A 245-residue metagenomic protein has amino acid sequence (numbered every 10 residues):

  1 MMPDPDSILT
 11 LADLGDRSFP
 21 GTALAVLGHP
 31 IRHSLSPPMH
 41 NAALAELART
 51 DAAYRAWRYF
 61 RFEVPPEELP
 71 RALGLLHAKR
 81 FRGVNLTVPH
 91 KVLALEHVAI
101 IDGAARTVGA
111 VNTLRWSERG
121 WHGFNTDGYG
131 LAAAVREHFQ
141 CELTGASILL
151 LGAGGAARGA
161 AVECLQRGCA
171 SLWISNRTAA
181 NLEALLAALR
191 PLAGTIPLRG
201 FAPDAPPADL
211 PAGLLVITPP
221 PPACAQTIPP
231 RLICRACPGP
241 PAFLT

Functional and structural regions predicted by a protein language model:
M1-R17, L131: Short N-terminal or domain-adjacent regulatory/targeting segments
G15-Q140: Phosphate/diphosphate ligand-binding glycine-rich loop within oxidoreductases
A23-A25, F60, L149, L172-W173 (+1 more regions): A structural signal for isolated positions on well-ordered beta-strands in alpha/beta enzyme cores
L27-P30, G123-G128, V135, F139 (+2 more regions): Glycine-rich adenosine-cofactor-binding loop
N85-T87, L151-G152, T218-P220: Short beta-strand segments
W116, C169-A170, P238-P241: A short helix->loop->beta-strand "cap" motif at the edges of active sites that frequently abuts
T144-G145, Q166-L172, R177-D204, D209-G213: Nucleotide and nucleotide-moiety/phosphate-recognizing core
G194-T245: Rossmann-like adenosine-cofactor binding region
